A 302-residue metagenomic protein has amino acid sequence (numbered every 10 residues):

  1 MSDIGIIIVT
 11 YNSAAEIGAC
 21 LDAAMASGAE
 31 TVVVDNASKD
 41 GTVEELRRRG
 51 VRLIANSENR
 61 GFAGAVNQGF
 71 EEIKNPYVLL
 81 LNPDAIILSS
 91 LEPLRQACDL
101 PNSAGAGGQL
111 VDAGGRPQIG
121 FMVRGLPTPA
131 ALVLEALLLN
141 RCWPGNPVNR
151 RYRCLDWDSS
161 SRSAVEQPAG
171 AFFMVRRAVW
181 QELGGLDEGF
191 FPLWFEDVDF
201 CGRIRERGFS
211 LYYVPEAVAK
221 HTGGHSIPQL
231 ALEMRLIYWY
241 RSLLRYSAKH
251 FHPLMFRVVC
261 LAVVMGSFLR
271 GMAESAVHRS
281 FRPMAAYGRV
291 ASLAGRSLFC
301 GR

Functional and structural regions predicted by a protein language model:
M1-A23: N-proximal low-complexity "stem/linker" segments adjacent to membrane-targeting elements
A15, A23, D35-E44, E58: A conserved acidic beta->alpha catalytic loop
A55-I73, S89: Glycine-rich, basic loop-to-helix element that forms the pyrophosphate-binding segment of sugar-nucleotide handling
V78: Short aromatic/hydrophobic "clamp" motif used to bind/position activated sugar donors
I86-M122: Conserved donor NDP-sugar-binding/catalytic core segment of glycosyltransferases
G125-V165: Short, flexible, basic/aromatic active-site loop/helix in glycosyltransferases
D158-S161, E166-G185, G189-V218: A short, conserved alpha-helix in the catalytic core of glycosyltransferases
E233-S242, A248, P253-R302: Non-catalytic, C-terminal membrane-associated alpha-helical segments of glycosyltransferases
